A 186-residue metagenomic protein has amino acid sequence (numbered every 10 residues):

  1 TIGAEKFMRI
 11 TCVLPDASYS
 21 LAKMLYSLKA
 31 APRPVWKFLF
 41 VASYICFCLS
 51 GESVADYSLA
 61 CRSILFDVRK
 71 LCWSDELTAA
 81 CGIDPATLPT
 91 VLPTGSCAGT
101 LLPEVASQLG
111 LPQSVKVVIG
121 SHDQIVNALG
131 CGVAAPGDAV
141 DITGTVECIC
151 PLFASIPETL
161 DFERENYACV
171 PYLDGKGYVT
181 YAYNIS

Functional and structural regions predicted by a protein language model:
T1, V35, L39-S74, V115-S186: Glycine-rich phosphate-binding loop of actin/hexokinase-like ATP-binding domains
K6-H122: Gly/Ser/Thr-rich active-site cleft segment
